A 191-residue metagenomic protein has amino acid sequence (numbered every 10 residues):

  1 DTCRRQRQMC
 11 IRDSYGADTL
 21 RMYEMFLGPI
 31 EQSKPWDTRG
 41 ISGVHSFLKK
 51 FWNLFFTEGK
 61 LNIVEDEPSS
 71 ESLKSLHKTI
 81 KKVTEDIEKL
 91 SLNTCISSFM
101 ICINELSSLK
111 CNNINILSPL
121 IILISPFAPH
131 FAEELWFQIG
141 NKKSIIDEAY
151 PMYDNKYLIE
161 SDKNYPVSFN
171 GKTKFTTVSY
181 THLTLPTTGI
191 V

Functional and structural regions predicted by a protein language model:
D1-R7, I11, H182-V191: Single conserved hydrophobic/aromatic residue that forms the stacking wall/gate of nucleotide- or nucleobase-binding
R12-T176: Helix-rich, typically C-terminal accessory recognition domains appended to large enzymatic cores
